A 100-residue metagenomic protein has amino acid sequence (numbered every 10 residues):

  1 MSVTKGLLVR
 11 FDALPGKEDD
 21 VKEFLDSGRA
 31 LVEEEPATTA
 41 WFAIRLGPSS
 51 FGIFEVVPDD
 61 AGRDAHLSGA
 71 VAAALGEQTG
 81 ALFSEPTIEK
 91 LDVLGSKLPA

Functional and structural regions predicted by a protein language model:
M1-G6, T39-F51, G76-A100: Glycine-rich beta-strand-turn "strand-cap" elements at beta-sheet edges
L8-R10, F54: Conserved hydrophobic/aromatic beta-strand scaffold that supports enzyme active sites
R10-K22: Short, surface-exposed ligand-recognition loops at beta-strand->loop->(often short) alpha-helix junctions that present
L14-G16, L46, P58-D60: Short coil/turn motifs at secondary-structure junctions
E18-D20, G62, K97: Intrinsically disordered, low-complexity acidic/polar segments
S27-A40, V56-K90: An amphipathic, aromatic/His-enriched active-site/gating alpha helix that lines ligand/cofactor pockets
